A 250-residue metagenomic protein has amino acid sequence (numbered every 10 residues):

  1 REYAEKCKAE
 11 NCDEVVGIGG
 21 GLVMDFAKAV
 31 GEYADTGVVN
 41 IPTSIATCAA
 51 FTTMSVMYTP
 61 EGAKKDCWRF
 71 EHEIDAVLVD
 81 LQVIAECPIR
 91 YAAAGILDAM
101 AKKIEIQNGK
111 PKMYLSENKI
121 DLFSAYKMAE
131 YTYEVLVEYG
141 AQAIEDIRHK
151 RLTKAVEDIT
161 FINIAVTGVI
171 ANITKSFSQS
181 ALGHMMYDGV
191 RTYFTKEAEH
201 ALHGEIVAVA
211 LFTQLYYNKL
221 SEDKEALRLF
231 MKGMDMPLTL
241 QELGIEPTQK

Functional and structural regions predicted by a protein language model:
R1-V39, Q142-V156: N-terminal small/polar loop signature for handling phosphorylated ligands or for N-terminal nucleophile
L22-A29, T47-F51, Q179: Short glycine/serine/threonine-rich phosphate/pyrophosphate-binding segments that cradle anionic phosphate groups
E32-K127: A glycine/threonine-rich phosphate-anchoring loop and its flanking beta-alpha core in nucleotide/phosphate-binding
K103, Q107-P111, A143, V166 (+2 more regions): A short secondary-structure junction motif
K112, L220-K250: C-terminal charged capping/lid subdomain of soluble metabolic enzymes
E117-F230: Active-site segments that bind and position negatively charged phosphate/pyrophosphate groups
